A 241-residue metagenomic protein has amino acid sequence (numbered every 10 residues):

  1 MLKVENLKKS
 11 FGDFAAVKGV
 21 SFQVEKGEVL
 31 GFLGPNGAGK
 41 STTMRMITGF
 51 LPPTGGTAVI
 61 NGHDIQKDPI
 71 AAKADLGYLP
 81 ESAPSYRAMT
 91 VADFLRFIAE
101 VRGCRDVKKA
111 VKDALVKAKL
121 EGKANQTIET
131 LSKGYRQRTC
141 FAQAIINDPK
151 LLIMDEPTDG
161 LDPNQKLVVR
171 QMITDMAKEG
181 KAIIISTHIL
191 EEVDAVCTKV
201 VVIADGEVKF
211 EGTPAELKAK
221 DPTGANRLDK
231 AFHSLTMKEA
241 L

Functional and structural regions predicted by a protein language model:
G56-K67, A71-A72, L76: Conserved ABC transporter NBD signature motif
R96, E100-K123: Conserved ABC ATPase "signature" region
D148: Conserved catalytic motifs of ABC-family nucleotide-binding domains
L152-E156: Catalytic Walker B motif of ABC-type/P-loop ATPase nucleotide-binding domains
K166-E179: Helical segment within the ABC ATPase nucleotide-binding domain
E211-G212: ABC ATPase "signature
